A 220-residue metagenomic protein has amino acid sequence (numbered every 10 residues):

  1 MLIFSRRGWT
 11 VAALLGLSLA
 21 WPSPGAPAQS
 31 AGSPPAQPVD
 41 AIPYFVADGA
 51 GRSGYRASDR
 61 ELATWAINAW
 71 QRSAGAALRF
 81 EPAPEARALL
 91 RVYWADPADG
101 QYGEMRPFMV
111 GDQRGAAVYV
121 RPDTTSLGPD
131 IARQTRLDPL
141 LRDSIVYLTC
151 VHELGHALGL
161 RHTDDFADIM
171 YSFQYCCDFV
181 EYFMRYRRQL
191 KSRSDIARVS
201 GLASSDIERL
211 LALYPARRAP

Functional and structural regions predicted by a protein language model:
S5, V11, G16-A57, I67-Q71 (+3 more regions): Disordered inhibitory propeptide/activation segment of secreted metzincin zinc metalloprotease zymogens, centered on
A50, A86, A98, Y175-C176: Short, solvent-exposed coil/turn elements at secondary-structure transition points
D59-D165: Metzincin-family zinc-dependent endopeptidase catalytic domain
A116-L137, S144-I145, R161-P220: Metalloprotease/metallohydrolase-associated module, dominated by Zn2+-dependent proteases
